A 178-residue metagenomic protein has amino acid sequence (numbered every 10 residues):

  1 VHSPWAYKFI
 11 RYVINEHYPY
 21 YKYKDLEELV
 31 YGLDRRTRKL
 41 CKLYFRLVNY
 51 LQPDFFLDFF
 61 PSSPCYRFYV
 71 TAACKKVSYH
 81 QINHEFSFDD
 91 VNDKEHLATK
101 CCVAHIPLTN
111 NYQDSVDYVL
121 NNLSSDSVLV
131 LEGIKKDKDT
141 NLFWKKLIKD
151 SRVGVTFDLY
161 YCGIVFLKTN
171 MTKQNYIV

Functional and structural regions predicted by a protein language model:
V1-S125, K135-V178: A short alpha-helical cap/connector motif
